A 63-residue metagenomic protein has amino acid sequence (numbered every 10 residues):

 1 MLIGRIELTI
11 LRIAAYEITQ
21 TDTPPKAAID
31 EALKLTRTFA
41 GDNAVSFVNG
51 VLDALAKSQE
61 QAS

Functional and structural regions predicted by a protein language model:
M1-S63: Class I Rossmann-like S-adenosyl-L-methionine
